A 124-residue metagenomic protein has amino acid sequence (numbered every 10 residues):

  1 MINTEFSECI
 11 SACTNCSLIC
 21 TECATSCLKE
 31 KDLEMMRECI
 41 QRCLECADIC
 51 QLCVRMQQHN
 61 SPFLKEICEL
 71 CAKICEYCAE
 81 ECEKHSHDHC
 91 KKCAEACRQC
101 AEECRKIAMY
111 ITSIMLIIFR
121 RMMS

Functional and structural regions predicted by a protein language model:
M1-M122: Amphipathic alpha-helical hairpins
